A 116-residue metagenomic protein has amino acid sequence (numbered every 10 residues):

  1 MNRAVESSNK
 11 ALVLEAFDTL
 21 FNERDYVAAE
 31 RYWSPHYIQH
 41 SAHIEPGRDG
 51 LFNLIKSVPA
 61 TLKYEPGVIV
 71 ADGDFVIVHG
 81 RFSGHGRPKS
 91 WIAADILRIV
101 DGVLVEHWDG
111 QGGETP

Functional and structural regions predicted by a protein language model:
M1-P116: C-terminal and inter-domain tail/linker signature
